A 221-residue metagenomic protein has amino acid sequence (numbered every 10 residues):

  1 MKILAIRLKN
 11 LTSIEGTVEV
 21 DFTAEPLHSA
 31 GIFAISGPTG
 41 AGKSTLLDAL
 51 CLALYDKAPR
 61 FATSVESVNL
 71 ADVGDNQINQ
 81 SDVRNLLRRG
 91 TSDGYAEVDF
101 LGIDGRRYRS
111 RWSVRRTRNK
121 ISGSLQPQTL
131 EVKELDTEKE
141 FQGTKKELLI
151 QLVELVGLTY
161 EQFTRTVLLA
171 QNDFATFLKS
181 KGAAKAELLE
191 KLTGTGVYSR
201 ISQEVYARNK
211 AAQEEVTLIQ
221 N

Functional and structural regions predicted by a protein language model:
M1-I150, Y160-Q162: Extreme N-terminal "head/tail" segments of very large remodeling/mechanoenzyme assemblies
A34, P38, T63-A71, T137 (+3 more regions): Extended, Lys/Glu-rich alpha-helical coiled-coil stalks
